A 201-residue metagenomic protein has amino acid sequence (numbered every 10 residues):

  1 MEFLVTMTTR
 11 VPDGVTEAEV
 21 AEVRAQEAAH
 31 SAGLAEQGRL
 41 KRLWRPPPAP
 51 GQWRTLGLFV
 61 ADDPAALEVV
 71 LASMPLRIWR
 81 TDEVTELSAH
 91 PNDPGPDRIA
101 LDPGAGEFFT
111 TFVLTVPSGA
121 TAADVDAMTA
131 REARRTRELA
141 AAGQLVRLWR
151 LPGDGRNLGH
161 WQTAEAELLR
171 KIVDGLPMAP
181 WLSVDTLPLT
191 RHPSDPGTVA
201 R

Functional and structural regions predicted by a protein language model:
M1-R201: Conserved, structured core segments of small domains
